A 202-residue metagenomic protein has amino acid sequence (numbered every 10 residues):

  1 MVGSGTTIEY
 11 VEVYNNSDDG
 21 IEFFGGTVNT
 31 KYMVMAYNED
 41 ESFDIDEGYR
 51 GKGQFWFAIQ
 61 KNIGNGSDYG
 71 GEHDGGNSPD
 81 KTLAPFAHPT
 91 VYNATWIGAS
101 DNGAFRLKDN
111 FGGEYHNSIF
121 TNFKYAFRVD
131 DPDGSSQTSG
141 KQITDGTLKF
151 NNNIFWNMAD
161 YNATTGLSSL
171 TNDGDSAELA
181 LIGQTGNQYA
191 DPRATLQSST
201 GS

Functional and structural regions predicted by a protein language model:
M1-D18, E22-S202: Extracellular beta-rich repeat passengers
